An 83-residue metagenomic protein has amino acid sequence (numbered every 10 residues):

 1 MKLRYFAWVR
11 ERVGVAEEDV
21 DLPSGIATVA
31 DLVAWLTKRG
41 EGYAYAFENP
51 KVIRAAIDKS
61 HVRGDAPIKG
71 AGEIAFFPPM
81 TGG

Functional and structural regions predicted by a protein language model:
M1-G82: Ubiquitin-like/PB1-type beta-grasp interaction modules and other compact soluble beta-rich domains
